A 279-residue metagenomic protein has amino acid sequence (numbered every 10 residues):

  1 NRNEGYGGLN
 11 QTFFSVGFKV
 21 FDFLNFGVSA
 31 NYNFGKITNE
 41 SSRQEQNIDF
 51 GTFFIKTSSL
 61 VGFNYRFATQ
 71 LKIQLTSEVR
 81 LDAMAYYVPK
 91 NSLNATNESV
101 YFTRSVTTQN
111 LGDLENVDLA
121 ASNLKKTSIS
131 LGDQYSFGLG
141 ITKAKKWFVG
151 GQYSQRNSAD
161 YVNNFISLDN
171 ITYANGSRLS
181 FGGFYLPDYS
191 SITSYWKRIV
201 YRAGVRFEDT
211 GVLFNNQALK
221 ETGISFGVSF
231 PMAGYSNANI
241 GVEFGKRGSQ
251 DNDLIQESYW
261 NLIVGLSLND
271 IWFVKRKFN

Functional and structural regions predicted by a protein language model:
N1-N279: Outer-membrane beta-barrel porins/channels
